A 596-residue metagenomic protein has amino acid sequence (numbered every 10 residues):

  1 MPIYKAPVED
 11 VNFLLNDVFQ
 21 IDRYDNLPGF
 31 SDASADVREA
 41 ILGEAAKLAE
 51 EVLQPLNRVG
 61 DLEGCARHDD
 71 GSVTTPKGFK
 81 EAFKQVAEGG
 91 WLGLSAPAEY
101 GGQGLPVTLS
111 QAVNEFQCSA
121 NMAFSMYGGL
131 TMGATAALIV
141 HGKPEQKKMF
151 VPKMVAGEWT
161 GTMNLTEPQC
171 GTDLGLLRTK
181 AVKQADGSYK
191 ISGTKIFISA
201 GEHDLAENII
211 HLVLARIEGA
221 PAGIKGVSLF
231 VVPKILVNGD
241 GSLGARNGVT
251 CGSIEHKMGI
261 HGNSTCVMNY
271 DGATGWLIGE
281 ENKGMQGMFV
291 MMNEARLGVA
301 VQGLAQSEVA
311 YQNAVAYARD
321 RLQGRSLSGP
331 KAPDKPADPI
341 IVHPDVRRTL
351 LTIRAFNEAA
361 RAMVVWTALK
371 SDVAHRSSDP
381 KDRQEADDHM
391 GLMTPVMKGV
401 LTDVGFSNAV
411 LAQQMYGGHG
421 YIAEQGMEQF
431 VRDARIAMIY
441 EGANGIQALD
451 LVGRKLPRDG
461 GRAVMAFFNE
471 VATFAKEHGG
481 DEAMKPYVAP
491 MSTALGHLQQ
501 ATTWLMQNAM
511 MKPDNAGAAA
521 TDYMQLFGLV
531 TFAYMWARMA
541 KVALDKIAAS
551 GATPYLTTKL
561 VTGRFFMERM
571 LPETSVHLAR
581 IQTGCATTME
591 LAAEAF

Functional and structural regions predicted by a protein language model:
M1-S125, M149, D372, R580 (+1 more regions): Amphipathic, small/basic residue-rich leader segments at the start of a protein or domain
P2-K5, D10, G90, K183 (+4 more regions): Alpha-helix capping/hinge segments and adjacent helical runs
G29-D32, L62-T75, G287-G298, Q312-R354 (+4 more regions): Glycine-rich cofactor-pocket loops
F79, L130-T131, G142-Q184, A368-D387 (+2 more regions): Internal maturation/activation junctions in enzymes
Y100, R458, F474-F596: C-terminal amphipathic alpha-helical interaction region
M132-A134, K143-Q146, F150, Y440-A443 (+1 more regions): A structural-propensity feature for long, helix-poor, extended segments
S188, S192-R246: A short core secondary-structure module
F197-S199, L236-G252, K257, S264-A295 (+2 more regions): A glycine-rich, basic-preceded beta-loop-alpha segment at the flavin cofactor/substrate interface of flavin-utilizing
